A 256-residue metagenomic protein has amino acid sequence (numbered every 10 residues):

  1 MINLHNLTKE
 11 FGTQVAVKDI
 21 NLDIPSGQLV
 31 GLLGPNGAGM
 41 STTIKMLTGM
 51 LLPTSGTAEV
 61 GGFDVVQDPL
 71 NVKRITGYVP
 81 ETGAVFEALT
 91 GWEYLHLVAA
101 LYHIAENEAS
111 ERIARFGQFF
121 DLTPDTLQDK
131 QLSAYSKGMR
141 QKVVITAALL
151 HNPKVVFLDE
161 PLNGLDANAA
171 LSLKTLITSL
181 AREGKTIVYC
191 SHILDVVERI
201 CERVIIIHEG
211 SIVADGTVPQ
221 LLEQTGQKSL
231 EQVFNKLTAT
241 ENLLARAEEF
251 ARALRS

Functional and structural regions predicted by a protein language model:
G56-Q67, V72: Conserved ABC transporter NBD signature motif
V156-E160: Catalytic Walker B motif of ABC-type/P-loop ATPase nucleotide-binding domains
L171-E183: Helical segment within the ABC ATPase nucleotide-binding domain
V197-R199: A short, surface-exposed alpha-helical micro-motif characterized by mixed small hydrophobic and charged/polar residues
D215-G216: ABC ATPase "signature
